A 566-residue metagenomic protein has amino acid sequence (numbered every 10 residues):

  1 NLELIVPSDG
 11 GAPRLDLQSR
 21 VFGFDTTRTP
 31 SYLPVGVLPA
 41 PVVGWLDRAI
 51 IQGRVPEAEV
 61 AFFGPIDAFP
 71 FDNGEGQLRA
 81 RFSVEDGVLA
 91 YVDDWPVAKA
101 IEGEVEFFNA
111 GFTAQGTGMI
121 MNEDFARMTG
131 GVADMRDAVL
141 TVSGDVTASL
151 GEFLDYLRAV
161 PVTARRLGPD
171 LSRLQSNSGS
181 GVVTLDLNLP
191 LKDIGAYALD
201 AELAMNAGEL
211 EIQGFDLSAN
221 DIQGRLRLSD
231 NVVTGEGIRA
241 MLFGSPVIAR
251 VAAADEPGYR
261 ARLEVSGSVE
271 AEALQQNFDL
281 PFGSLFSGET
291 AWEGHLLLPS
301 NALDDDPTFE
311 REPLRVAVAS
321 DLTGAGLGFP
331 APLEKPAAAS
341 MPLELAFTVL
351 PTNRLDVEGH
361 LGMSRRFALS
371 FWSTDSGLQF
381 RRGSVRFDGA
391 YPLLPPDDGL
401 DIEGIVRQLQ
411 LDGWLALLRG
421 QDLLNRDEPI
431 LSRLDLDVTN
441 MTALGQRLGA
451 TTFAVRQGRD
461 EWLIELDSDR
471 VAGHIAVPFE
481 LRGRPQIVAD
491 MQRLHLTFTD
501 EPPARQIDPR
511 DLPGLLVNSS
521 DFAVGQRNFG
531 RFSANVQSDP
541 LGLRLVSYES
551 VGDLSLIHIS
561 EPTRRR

Functional and structural regions predicted by a protein language model:
N1-A114, I120-V357, S370-L556, S560 (+1 more regions): Membrane-proximal interfacial segments on either side of biological membranes
R365-A368: Mature, soluble, non-transmembrane domains
